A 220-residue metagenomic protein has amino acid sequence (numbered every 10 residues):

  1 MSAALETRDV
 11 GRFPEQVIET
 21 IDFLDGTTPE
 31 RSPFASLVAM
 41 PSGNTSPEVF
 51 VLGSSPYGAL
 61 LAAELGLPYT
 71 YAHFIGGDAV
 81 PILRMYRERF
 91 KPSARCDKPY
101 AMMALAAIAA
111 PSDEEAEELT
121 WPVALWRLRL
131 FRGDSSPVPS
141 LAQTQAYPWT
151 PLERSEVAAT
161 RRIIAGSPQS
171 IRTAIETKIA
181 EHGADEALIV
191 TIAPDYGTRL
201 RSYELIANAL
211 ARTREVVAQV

Functional and structural regions predicted by a protein language model:
M1-L5, E64-L65: Acidic/polar active-site rim loop that often engages polyanionic ligands
L5-V38, D78-A184, A211-V220: An alpha-helical appendage that flanks or caps ligand/catalytic pockets
R31-V49, T70: Substrate-access "cap/lid" subdomains that shape and gate the entrance to catalytic or ligand-binding pockets
G43-G53, A159-P168: Active-site mouth loops of central-metabolism enzymes
E48-L52, L67-A72, P99-A106, A187-V190: Hydrophobic faces of well-ordered beta-strands that scaffold small-molecule active sites in alpha/beta enzyme cores
S54-A79, L83: A conserved active-site cap/scaffold subdomain adjacent to cofactor or substrate pockets
H73-I75, V190-T198: Glycine-rich, proline-tolerant flexible connector loops at the mouths of alpha/beta enzymes
S112, G197-L205: Short glycine/threonine-rich loop-to-helix capping motif typified by GTGT followed within a few residues by an Asp-Pro
